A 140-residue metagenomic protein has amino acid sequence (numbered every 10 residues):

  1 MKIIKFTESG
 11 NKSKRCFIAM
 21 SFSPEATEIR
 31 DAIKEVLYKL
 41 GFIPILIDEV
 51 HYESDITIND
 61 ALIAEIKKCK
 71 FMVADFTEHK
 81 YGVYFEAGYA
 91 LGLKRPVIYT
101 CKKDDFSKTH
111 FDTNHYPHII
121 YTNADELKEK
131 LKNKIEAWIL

Functional and structural regions predicted by a protein language model:
M1-L140: Conserved catalytic or regulatory cores that recognize and/or transform ribose-phosphate-containing ligands
